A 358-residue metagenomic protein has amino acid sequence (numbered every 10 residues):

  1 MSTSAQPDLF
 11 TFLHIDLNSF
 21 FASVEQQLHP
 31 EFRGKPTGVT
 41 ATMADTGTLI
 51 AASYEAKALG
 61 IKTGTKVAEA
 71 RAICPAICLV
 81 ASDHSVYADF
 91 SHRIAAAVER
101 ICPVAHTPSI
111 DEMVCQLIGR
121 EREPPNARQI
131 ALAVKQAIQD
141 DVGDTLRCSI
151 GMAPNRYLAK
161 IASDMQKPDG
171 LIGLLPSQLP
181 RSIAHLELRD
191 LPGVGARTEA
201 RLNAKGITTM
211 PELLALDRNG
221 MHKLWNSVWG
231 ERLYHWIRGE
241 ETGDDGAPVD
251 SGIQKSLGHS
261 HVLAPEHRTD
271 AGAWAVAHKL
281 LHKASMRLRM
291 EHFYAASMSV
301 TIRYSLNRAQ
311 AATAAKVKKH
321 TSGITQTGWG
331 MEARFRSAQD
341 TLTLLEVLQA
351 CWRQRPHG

Functional and structural regions predicted by a protein language model:
M1-E241, M286: Gly/Gly-Pro- and Ser/Thr-rich, intrinsically disordered tail segments characteristic of DNA damage-repair and tolerance
A5, D190, N203-G358: DNA-contacting surface of Y-family translesion DNA polymerases
